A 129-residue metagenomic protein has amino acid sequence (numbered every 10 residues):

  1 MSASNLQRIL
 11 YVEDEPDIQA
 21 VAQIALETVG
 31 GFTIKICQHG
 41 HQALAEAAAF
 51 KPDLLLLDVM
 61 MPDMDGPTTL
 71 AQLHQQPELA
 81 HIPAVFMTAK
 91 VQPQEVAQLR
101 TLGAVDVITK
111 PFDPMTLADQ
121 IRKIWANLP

Functional and structural regions predicted by a protein language model:
E13: Conserved acidic carboxylate
P16-K35: Two-component/phosphorelay signaling modules centered on CheY-like receiver
I36-L54, A71: Acidic, metal-coordinating helix/loop segments flanking the phosphotransfer/catalytic sites of two-component signaling
M61: Receiver (REC) domain active-site loop signature in two-component systems and cognate sites in sensor histidine kinases
V105: Short, glycine/charged-rich "phosphate-handling" switch motifs in NTP-dependent and phosphotransfer domains
F112-I121: C-terminal output helix
